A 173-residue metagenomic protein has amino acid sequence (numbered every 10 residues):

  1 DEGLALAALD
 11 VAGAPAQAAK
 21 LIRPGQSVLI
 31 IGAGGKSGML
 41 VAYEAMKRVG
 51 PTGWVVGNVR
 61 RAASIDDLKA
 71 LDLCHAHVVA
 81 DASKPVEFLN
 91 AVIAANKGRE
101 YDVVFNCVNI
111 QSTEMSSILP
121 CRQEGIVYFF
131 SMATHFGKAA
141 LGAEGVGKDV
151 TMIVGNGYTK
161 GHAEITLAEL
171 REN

Functional and structural regions predicted by a protein language model:
D1-G25: NAD(P)H dinucleotide-binding glycine-rich loop of Rossmann-like/cofactor-binding domains, especially the beta1-alpha1
V28-G34: Conserved N-terminal Rossmann-fold NAD(P)-binding element of oxidoreductases
G34-G38, S112: Hydrophobic/small residue at the entry helix of a nucleotide-binding pocket
M46-S112: Adenosine-nucleotide cofactor-binding segment
G50, P120-Q123: Helix-to-beta-strand junctions that scaffold the AdoMet/dcAdoMet cofactor pocket in Class I SAM-dependent enzymes
G53, G125-I126: Glycine-centered, small-residue-biased loops immediately flanking beta-strands in adenine/cofactor-binding cores
V59-A63, A133, Y158: Residues in the short beta-alpha loop(s) of Rossmann-like NAD(P)-binding domains
H135-N173: C-terminal substrate-binding/catalytic core of Rossmann-like NAD(P)-dependent dehydrogenases/reductases
